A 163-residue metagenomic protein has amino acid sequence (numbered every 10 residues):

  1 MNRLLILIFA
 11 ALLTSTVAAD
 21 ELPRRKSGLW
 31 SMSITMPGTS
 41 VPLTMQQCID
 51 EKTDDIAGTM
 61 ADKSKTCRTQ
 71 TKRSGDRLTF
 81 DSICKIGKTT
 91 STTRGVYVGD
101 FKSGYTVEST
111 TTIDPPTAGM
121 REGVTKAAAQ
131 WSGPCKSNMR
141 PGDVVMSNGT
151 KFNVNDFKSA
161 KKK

Functional and structural regions predicted by a protein language model:
L5-A18: Hydrophobic h-region of N-terminal signal peptides that target proteins for export in Gram-negative bacteria
V17-G28: N-terminal helix-cap/turn-to-beta initiation motif at the start of protein domains
M32-I34, T79-I86, V107-P115: Short beta-strand segments that buttress and anchor functional surface loops
M32-T66, G149-F157: Short, solvent-exposed loop/hinge segments that bridge or flank secondary-structure elements
P37-V41, I86-S91, I113-R121: Short, cysteine-centered beta-strand-loop-beta hairpins and adjacent loop/turn segments enriched in charged/polar
M45-Q47, C67-T71, T92-G99, S109-I113 (+1 more regions): Hydrophobic/aromatic beta-strand elements that line small-molecule binding cavities or substrate pockets in beta-rich
S74-L78, G99-Y105: Ser/Thr- and Asn-enriched, surface-exposed coil loops between beta-strands
M120-K161: Edge beta-strand at a domain terminus
